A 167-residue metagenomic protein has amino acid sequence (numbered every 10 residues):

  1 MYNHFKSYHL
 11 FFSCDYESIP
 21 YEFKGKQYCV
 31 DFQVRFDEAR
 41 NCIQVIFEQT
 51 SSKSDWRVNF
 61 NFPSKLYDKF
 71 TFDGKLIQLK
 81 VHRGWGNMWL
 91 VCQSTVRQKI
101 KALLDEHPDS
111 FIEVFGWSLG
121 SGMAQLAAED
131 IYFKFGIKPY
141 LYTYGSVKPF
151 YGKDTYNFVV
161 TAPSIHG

Functional and structural regions predicted by a protein language model:
M1-F115, L119-G167: Non-catalytic, mobile gating and regulatory segments of ester bond hydrolases
